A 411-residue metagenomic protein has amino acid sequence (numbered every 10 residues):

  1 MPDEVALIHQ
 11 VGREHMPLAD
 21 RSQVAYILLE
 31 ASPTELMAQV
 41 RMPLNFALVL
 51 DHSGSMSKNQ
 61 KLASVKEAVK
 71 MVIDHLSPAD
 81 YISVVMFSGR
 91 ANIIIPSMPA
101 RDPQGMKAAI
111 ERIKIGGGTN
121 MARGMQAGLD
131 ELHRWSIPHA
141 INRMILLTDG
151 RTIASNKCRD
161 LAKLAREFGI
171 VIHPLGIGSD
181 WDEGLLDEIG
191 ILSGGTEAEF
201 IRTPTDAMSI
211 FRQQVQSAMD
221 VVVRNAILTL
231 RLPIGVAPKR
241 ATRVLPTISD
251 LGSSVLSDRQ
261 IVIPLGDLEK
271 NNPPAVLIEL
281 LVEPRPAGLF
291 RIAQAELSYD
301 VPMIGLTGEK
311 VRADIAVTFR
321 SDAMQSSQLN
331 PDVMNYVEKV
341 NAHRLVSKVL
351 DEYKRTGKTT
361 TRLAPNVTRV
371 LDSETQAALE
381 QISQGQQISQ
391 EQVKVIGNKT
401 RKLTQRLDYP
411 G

Functional and structural regions predicted by a protein language model:
P2, I8-N225, P286-A287, R369-E374: Exposed acidic/Ser/Thr-rich ligand/metal-binding surfaces
L28-E30, I278-E279, A295-L297: OB-fold and OB-like beta-barrel modules that bind single-stranded nucleic acids
S32-T34, R231-P233, L281-E283, D300: Solvent-exposed residues in well-ordered beta-strands and their adjoining turns, especially edge/terminal strands
I95, I234-R243, P302-L306: Short aromatic-acidic-glycine turn motif
P246-N271: Extracellular adhesion/glycan-binding regions together with long Ser/Thr- and acidic-residue-rich low-complexity tracts
E269-G288: Low-complexity, intrinsically disordered segments enriched in Ser/Thr together with acidic residues
V282-G411: Long, acidic serine/threonine- and proline-rich intrinsically disordered regions
